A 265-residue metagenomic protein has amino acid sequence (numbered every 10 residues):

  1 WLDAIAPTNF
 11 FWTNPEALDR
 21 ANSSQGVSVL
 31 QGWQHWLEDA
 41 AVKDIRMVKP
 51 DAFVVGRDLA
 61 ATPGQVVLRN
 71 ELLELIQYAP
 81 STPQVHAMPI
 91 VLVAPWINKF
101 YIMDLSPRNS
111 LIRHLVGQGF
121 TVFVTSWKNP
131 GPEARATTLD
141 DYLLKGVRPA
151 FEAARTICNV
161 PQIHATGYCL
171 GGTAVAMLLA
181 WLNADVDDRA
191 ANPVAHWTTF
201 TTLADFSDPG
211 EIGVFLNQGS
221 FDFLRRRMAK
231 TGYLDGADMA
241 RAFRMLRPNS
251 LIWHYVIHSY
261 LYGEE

Functional and structural regions predicted by a protein language model:
W1-D58, V67: N-terminal targeting or regulatory segments adjacent to alpha/beta-hydrolase or S9 domains
W1-V29, V160, L178-E265: Alpha/beta-hydrolase-fold enzymes
H35, D39-P132: Short, surface-exposed "cap/lid" segments of acyl-processing enzymes
I90-L92, H114, T173-A176, L182: Non-catalytic peripheral regions of nucleotide-handling enzymes
M103, A134-T138, A176-L179, D208-I212: Short acidic, glycine/serine/threonine-rich loops at helix termini
A134-C158: Alpha/beta-hydrolase active-site loop
R148-E152, A176-N183: Short, well-ordered amphipathic alpha-helices
G167-G171: Gly/Ala-rich beta-loop-alpha elbow adjacent to hydrolase catalytic centers
